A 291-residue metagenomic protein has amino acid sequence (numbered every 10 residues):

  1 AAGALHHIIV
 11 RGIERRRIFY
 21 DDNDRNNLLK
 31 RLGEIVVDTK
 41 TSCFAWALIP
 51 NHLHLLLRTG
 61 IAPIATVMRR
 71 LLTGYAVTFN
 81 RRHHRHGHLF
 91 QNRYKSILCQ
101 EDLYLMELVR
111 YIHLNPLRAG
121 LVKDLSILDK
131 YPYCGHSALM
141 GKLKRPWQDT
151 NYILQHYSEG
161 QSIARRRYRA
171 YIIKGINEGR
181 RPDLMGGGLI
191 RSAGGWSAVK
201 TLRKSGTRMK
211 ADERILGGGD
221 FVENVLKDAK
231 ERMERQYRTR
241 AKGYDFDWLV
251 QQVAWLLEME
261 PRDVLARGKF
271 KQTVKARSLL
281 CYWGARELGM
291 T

Functional and structural regions predicted by a protein language model:
A1-P50, R58-T291: Short Pro-Cys-Gly-centered "Cys-loop" motif that presents a nucleophilic cysteine in a tight turn
L55: Conserved metal-phosphate-binding beta-hairpin within the catalytic cores of diverse ATP-dependent phosphoryl-transfer
